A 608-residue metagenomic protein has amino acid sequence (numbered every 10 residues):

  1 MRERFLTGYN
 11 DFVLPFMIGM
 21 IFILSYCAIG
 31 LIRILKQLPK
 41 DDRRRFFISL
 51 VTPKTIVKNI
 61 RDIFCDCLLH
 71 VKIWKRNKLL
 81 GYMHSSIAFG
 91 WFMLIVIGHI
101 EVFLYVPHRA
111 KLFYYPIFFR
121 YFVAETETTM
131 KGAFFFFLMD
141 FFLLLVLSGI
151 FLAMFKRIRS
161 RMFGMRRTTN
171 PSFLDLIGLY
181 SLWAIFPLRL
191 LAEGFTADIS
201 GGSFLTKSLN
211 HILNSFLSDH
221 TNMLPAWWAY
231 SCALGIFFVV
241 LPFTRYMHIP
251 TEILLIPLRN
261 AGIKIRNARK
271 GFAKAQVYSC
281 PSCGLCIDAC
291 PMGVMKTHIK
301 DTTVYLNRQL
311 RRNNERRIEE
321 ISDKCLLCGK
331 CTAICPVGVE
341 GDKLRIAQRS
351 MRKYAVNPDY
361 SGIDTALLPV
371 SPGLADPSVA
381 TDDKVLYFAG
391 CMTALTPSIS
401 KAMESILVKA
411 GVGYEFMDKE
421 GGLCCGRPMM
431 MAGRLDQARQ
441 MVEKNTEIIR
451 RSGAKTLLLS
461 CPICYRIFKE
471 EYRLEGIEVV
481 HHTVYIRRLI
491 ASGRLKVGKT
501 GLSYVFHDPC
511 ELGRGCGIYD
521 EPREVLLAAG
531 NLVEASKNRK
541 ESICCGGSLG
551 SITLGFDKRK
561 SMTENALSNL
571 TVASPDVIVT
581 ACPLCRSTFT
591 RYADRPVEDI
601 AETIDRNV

Functional and structural regions predicted by a protein language model:
M1-G271, I287, R352: Membrane-embedded alpha-helical bundles of multi-pass integral membrane proteins
K75-G81, G293, D323, Y360-S361: Short coil/turn segments at secondary-structure boundaries
A88, K131, N170, M295 (+3 more regions): An acidic- and aromatic-residue-enriched active-site/binding cleft used to recognize and process polar
I97, A184, L213-L217, R266-A268 (+3 more regions): Iron-sulfur cluster-binding electron-transfer modules in prokaryotic oxidoreductases
H248-T251, P281, L285-R311, E319-R352 (+2 more regions): Iron-sulfur cluster-binding cysteine motifs and their immediate structural context in ferredoxin-like electron-transfer
I256-R259, K296-R311, R523-A529, N538-E541: Active/binding-pocket-proximal capping segment
G262-A273, R308-R317: Short Cys/His-rich Zn2+-coordinating modules
K274-P281: Sequence context surrounding c-type heme c attachment/ligation sites in exported
